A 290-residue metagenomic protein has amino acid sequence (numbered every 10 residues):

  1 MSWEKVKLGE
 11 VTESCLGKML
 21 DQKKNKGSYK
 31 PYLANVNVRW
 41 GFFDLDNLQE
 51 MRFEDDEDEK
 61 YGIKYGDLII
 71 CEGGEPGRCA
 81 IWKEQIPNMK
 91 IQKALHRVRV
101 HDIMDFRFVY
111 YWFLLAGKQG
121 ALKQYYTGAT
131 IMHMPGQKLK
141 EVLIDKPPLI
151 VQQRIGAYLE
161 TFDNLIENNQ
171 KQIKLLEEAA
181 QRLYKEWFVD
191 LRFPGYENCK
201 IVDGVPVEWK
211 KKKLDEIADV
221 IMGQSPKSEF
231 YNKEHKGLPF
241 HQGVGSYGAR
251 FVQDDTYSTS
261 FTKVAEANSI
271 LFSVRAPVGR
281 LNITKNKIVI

Functional and structural regions predicted by a protein language model:
M1-M19, E141-S225, S246: Non-catalytic DNA-recognition/assembly elements of restriction-modification systems
M1-S2, M89-H96, T127-G156, K287-I290: A short glycine-rich beta-alpha junction/loop motif
V6-K24, V36-L68, Q85, C199 (+2 more regions): Sequence-specific dsDNA recognition surfaces
I70-C71, F272-S273: A generic structural signal for residues embedded in beta-strands
P76-K83, G279-T284: Short, Lys/Arg- and Gly-enriched loop/turn segments at beta-strand edges
Q85, R99-D105, K285-V289: Ligand-binding loop in jelly-roll beta-barrel domains
R107-K138: Short, positively charged
